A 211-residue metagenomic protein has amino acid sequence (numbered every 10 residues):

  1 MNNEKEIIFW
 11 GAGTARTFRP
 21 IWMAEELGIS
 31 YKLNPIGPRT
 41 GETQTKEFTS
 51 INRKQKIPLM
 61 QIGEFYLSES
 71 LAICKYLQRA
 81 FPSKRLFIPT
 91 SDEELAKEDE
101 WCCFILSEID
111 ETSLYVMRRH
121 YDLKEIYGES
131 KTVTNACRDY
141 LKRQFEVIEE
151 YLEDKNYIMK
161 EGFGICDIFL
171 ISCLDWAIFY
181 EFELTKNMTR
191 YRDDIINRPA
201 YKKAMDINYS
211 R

Functional and structural regions predicted by a protein language model:
M1-T132: GST-like domain detector, emphasizing the conserved glutathione-binding G-site in the N-terminal thioredoxin-like
G37, I165, N208: Short, solvent-exposed turn/loop segments enriched in Gly/Ser/Thr/Pro and often Arg
P38-R39, R192, S210: Positions that flank functional sites
A72, N187, A200: Residue-level recognition of oxygen-bearing side chains
Q78, C173-L174, M205: Active-site-flanking alpha-helical
E93, I105-N197: GST-like fold's C-terminal all-alpha helical module
A204-R211: Terminal-tail/helix-coil boundary detector
